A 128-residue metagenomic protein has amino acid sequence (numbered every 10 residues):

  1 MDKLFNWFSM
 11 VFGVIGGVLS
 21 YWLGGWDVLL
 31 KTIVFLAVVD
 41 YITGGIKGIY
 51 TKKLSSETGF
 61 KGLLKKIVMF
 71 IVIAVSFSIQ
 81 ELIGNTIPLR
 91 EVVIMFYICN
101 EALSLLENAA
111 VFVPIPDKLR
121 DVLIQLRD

Functional and structural regions predicted by a protein language model:
M1-W7, V93, Y97-D128: Membrane-proximal cytosolic segments adjacent to transmembrane helices
S9-T32: Membrane-helix boundary elements
S20, F35-V38, T43-Y50, L54: N-terminal intrinsically disordered, cationic/polar leader segments that include organellar targeting peptides
V28-I42, T58-L63: Loop-to-helix transition at the N-terminal end of transmembrane alpha-helices
I33-G44, M69, I73-F77, F96-S104: Alpha-helical transmembrane segments of multi-pass membrane proteins
G44-K47, T51, G62, D117-D128: Short amphipathic alpha-helical coupling elements at transmembrane boundaries
T51-M69: Juxtamembrane helix-capping/reentrant segments at transmembrane boundaries
S78-L89: Membrane-helix boundary connector in multi-pass membrane proteins
